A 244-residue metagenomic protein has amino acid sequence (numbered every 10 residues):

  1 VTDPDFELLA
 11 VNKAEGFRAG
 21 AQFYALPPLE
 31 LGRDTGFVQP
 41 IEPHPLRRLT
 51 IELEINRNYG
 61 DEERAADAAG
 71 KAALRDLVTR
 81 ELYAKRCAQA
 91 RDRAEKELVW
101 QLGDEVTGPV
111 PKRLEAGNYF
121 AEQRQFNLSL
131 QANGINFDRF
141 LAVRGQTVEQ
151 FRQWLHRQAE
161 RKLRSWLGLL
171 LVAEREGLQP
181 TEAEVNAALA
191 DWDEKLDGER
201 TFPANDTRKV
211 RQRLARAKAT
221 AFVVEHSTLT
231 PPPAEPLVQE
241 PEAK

Functional and structural regions predicted by a protein language model:
V1-D5, Q153: Phosphate-interacting basic helix/loop segments used at nucleotide- and nucleic-acid interfaces
D3, L9-A25: Extended, domain-scale alpha-helical bundle/helix-rich regions
L26-L29, G60: Short, conserved beta-turn/loop elements at beta-strand boundaries and strand-helix junctions
L31-F37: Acidic/polar active-site rim loop that often engages polyanionic ligands
F37-K244: Extended, charged alpha-helical "arm"/coiled-coil substrate-binding scaffolds, typified by the C-terminal helical
